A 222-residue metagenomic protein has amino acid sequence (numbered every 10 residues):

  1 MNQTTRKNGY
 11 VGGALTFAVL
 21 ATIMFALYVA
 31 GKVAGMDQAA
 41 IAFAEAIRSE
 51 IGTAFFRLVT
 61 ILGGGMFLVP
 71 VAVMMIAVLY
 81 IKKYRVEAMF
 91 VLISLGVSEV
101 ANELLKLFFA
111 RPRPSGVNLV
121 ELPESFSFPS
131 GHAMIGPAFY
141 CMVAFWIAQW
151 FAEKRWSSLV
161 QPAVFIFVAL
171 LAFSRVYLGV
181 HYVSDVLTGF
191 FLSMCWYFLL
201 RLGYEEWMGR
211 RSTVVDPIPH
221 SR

Functional and structural regions predicted by a protein language model:
M1-F67, L107-F109, R113-V120: N-terminal transmembrane-helix/juxtamembrane module of multi-pass inner/ER membrane proteins
Y10-A14, V86-S94, W156-A163, T188: Alpha-helical transmembrane segments of integral membrane proteins
A18, V91, L95-E99, F190 (+1 more regions): Alpha-helical transmembrane spans of integral membrane proteins, capturing the lipid-embedded, hydrophobic core of TM
L20-I23, G96-A101, I166-V176: Aromatic-anchored segments of alpha-helical transmembrane domains
F25, I41, N102-K106, A110 (+3 more regions): Membrane-water interface at transmembrane helix exits
A34, K82-A152: Membrane-interface loops
L62-I81, P137-V143, I147: Hydrophobic alpha-helical transmembrane segments
L119-R222: Membrane-embedded catalytic cores of phosphoryl/pyrophosphoryl-handling enzymes
